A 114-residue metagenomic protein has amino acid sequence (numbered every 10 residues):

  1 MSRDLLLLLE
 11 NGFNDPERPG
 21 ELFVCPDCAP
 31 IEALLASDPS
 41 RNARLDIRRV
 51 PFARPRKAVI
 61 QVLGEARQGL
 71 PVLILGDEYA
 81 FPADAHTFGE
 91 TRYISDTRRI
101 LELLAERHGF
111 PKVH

Functional and structural regions predicted by a protein language model:
S2-H114: GST-like domain detector, emphasizing the conserved glutathione-binding G-site in the N-terminal thioredoxin-like
